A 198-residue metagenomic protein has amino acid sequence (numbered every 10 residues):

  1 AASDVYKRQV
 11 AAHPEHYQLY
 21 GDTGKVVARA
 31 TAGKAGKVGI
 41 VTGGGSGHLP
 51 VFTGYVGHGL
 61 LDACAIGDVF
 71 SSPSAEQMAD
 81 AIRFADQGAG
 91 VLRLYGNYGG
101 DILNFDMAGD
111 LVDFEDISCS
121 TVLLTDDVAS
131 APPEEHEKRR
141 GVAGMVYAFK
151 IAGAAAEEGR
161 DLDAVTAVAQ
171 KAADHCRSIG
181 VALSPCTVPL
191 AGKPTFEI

Functional and structural regions predicted by a protein language model:
A2-Y6: Short, small-residue-biased leader/transition segments that mark boundaries at the very start of proteins
A35-G43, F52-A65, A129-P132: Gly-rich Lys/Arg/Thr-decorated short loops/hinges at beta-loop-alpha junctions or inter-strand turns that position
V38-G45, L61-C64, D68, G90-G99 (+3 more regions): Short glycine-rich or small-residue beta-strand-to-loop segments that form or flank ligand, phosphate, metal/Fe-S
G45-P50, G96-N104, R140-M145: Gly/Ser/Thr-rich loops at beta-strand to alpha-helix junctions that form or flank small-molecule/cofactor-binding
H48, Y55-G88: Glycine-rich oxoanion-binding loops at beta->alpha junctions
L49-F52, E76-A79, G100-D106, A129-P132: Short glycine/serine/threonine-rich phosphate/pyrophosphate-binding segments that cradle anionic phosphate groups
C64-V69, D113-G144: Short, acidic/small-residue loops that bind anionic groups at enzyme active sites
S130-R139, F149-I198: Internal, active-site/partner-interface "lid" segment
